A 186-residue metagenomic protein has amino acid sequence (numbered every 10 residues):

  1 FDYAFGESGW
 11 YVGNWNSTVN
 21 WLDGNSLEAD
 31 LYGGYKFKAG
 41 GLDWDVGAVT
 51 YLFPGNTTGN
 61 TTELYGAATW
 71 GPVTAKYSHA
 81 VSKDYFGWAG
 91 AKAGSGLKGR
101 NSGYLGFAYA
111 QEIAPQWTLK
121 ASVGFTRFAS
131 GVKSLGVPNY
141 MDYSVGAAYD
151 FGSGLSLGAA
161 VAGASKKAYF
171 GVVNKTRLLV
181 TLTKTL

Functional and structural regions predicted by a protein language model:
F1, L31-G33, V46, L64-G66 (+4 more regions): Membrane-embedded beta-strands of outer-membrane beta-barrel proteins, especially the hydrophobic/small aromatic
F1-W44, V73: Glycine- and aromatic-enriched membrane insertion/assembly motifs of diderm outer-membrane and organelle channel
Y3-F5, Y35-F37, A68-W70, Y77-H79 (+4 more regions): Residue-level signature of outer-membrane beta-barrel architecture
E7-V12, G40-V46, P72-Y77, K83 (+2 more regions): Repeated loop/turn-to-beta-strand initiation elements of outer-membrane beta-barrel proteins
W15-D23, K38-G40, V49-T57, A80-A93 (+3 more regions): Sequence/structural signature of outer-membrane beta-barrel proteins
N25-A29, L42, T58-L64, T69-G71 (+3 more regions): Residues that define the transmembrane beta-barrel architecture of outer-membrane proteins
D84-S122: A contiguous pocket-lining binding segment that forms or flanks enzyme active sites
V145, Y149-L155, V172-L186: Outer-membrane beta-barrel "beta-signal"
